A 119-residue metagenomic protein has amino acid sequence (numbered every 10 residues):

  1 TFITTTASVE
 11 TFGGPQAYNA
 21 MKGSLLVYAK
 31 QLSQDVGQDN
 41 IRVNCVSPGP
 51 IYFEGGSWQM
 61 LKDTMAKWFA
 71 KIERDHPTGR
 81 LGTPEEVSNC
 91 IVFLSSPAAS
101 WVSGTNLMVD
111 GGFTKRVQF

Functional and structural regions predicted by a protein language model:
T5: Residue(s) in the substrate-gating loop at a strand-loop-helix junction that position the organic substrate next
V9-P15, G37, Q118: Active-site "substrate specificity/gating" loop of NAD(P)-dependent dehydrogenases, especially the short-chain
M21, A29: Active-site helix of classical SDR
Q34-Q38, S100: Alpha-helical segment proximal to the catalytic Tyr-Lys
Q38, P50-D75, R116-F119: A glycine/serine/threonine-rich, flexible loop-to-helix segment that serves as the NAD(P) cofactor-binding "lid"
R42-Y52, S95, M108-D110: Conserved SDR Rossmann-fold cofactor-binding beta-strand/turn motif
H76-V87: A conserved structural motif in NAD(P)-dependent oxidoreductases
V92, S103-F119: Short C-terminal tail/terminal secondary-structure segment of NAD(P)H-dependent dehydrogenase/reductase domains
